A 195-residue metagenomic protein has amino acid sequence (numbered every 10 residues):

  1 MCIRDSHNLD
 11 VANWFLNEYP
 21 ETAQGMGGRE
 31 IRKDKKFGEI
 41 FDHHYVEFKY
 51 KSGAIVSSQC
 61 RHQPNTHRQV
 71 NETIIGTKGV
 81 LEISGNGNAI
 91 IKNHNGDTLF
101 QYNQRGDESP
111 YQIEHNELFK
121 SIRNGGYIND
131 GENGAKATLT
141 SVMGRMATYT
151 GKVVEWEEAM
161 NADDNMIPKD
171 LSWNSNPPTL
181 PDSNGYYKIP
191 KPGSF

Functional and structural regions predicted by a protein language model:
M1-I3: Short, small-residue-biased leader/transition segments that mark boundaries at the very start of proteins
H7-P20, Q24, I31, K35 (+2 more regions): C-terminal helical cap and adjacent loop that interface with cofactors, partners, or active-site loops
H43-Y45, I55: Structural motif
E47-S52, I75-G76: Active-site beta-strand termini and strand-to-loop segments that position acidic
S52-A54, N124: Loop/turn elements at helix/coil->beta-strand transitions in domains of secreted/extracellular proteins
V56-S58, P64: Phosphate/diphosphate-binding loops
